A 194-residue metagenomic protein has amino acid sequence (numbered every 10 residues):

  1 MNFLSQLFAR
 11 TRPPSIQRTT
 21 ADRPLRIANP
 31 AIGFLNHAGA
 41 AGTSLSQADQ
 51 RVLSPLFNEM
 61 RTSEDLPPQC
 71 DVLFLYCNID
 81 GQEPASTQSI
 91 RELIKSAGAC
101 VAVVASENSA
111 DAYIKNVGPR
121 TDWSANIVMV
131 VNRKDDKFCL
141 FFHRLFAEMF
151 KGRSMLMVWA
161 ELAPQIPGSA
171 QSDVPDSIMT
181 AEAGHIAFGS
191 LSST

Functional and structural regions predicted by a protein language model:
N2-D80: A domain-level signal for caspase-like cysteine endopeptidase catalytic cores and their zymogen-processing architecture
I32-F34, M60, V72-L75, I90 (+3 more regions): Hydrophobic beta-strand residues in large extracellular and virion-surface proteins
G39-S44, N78-P84, N108-D111, K134-D136: Short acidic, S/G/P-rich loop/turn micro-motifs used as interaction or catalytic elements
A48, S89-L93, A112-P119: A short acidic, amphipathic alpha-helical/loop segment
F57, Q69-C70, A97-A99, S124: Short, well-ordered alpha-helix to beta-strand connector turns
D65-L66, K95, F150: Residue-level signal for alpha-helix termini/capping positions
C77-A97, V104, L140-H143: A short, glycine/acidic-enriched catalytic loop
A99-T194: Active-site-proximal C-terminal subdomain of hydrolase catalytic domains
